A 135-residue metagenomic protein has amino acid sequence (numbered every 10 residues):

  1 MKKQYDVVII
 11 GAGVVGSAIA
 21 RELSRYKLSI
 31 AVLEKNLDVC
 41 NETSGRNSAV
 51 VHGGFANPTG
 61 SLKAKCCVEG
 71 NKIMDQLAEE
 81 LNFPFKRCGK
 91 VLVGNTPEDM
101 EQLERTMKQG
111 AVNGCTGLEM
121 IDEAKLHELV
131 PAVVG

Functional and structural regions predicted by a protein language model:
Y5-V32: N-terminal Rossmann-like FAD-binding beta1-loop-alpha1 element of flavoenzymes
I10-V15, V39, S44, S48 (+2 more regions): Short glycine-rich loop/turn motifs that provide flexible caps or phosphate-binding loops at active sites
I19, E42, L103, V130: Short glycine-/acidic-enriched loop or helix-start segments at secondary-structure transitions that form or flank
S24-R46: Glycine-rich FAD pyrophosphate-binding loop
A49-K125, L129: Dinucleotide-binding Rossmann-like beta1-alpha1 core, especially the glycine-rich loop that anchors the ADP
P131-G135: Short, intrinsically disordered, charge-balanced linker/junction segments flanking boundaries in proteins
